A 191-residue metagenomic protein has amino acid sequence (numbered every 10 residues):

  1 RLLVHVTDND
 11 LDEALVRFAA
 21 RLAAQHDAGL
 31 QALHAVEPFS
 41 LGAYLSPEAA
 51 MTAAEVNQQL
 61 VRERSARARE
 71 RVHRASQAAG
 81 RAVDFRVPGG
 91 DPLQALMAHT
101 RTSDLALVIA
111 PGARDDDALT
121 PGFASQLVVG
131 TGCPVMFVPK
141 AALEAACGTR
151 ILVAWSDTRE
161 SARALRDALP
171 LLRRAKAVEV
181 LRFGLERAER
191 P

Functional and structural regions predicted by a protein language model:
R1-T52, G130, C147-P191: Small/aliphatic-rich secondary-structure junction motif
L30, V83-F85, V135: Generic structural signal for residues in well-ordered beta-strands
E37, E70-A106: Structural beta-alpha unit
S40, L93-A95, D115, A145 (+1 more regions): Generic structural signal for helix capping and beta-alpha/helix-loop junctions
T52-R67: A short acidic, glycine-rich active-site loop that binds or catalyzes chemistry on phosphate/adenosine moieties
A98-H99, L127, E144, L171: Structural alpha-helical scaffold elements that stabilize or flank donor/cofactor-binding regions in carbohydrate
L107-P111, P134-A141: Short beta-strand elements of ligand-binding domains
V108-Q126, G148: Glycine-rich, Arg-bearing micro-motifs that act as flexible, cationic patches
